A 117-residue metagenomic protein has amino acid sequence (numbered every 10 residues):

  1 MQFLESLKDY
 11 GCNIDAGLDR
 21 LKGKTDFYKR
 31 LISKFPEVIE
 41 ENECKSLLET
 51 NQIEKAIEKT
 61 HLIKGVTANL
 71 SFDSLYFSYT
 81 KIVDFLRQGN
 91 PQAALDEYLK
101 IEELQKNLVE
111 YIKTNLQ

Functional and structural regions predicted by a protein language model:
M1-E58, L62-Q117: Two-component system phosphorelay core
